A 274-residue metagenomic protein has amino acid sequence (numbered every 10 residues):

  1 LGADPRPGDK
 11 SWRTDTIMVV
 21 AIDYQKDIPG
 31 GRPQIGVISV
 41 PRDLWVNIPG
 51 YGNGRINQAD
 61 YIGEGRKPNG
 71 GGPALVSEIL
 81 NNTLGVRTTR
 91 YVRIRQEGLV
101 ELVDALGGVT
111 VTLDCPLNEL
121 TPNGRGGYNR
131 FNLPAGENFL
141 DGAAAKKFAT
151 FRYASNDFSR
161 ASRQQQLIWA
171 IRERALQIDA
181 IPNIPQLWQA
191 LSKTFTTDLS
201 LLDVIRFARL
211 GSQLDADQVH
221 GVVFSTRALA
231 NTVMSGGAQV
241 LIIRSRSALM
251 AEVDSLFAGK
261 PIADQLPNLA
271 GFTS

Functional and structural regions predicted by a protein language model:
L1-S274: Non-catalytic, solvent-exposed segments at the cell envelope interface
